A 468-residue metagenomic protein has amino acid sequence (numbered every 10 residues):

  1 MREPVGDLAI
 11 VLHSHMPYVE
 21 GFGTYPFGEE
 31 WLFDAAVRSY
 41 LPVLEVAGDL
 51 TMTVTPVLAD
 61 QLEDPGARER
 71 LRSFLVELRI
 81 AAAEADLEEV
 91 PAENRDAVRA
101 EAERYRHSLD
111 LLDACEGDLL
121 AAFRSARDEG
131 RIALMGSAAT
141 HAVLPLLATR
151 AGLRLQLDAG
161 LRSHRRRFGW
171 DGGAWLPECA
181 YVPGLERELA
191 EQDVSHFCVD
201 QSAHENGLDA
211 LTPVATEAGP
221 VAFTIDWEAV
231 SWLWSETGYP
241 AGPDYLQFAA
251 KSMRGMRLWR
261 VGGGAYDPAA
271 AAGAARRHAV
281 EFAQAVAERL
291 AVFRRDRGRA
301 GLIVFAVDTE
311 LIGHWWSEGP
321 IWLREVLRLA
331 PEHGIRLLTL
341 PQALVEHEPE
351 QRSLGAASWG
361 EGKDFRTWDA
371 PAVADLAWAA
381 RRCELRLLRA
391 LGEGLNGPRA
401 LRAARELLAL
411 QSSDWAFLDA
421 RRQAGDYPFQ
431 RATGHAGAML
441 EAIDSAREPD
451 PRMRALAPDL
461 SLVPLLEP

Functional and structural regions predicted by a protein language model:
R2-E103, L208-P468: Active-site and substrate-binding clefts of carbohydrate-active enzymes
R2-P4, V46-A47, G117-M135, R165 (+1 more regions): Acidic (Asp/Glu)-rich catalytic clusters
T53-L58, A138, G173-V182, P341-L344: Short, solvent-exposed turn/loop segments enriched in Gly/Ser/Thr/Pro and often Arg
G136-A159: Glycine-rich phosphate-binding "P-loop"
V143, V194-N206, R336-L340: His/Asp/Glu-enriched short active-site or ligand-binding loop at hydrolase and phosphoryl-transfer sites
G152-E178, A285-R297, G301-A306: CE4/NodB-like, metal-dependent polysaccharide N-deacetylase domain that modifies extracellular/periplasmic N-acetylated
E178-L185, A203-L208, L344-P349: Beta-rich nucleic-acid/ligand-interaction surfaces
R187-E191: Hydrophobic, small-residue-rich alpha-helical packing segments that form membrane-like cores
